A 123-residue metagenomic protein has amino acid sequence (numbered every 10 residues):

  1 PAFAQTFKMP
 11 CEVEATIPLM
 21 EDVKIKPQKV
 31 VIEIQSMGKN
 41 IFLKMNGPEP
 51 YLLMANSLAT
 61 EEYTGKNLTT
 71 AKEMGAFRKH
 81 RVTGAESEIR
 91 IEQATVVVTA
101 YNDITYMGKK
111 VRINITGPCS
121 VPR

Functional and structural regions predicted by a protein language model:
P1-A4: Sec/Tat signal peptide C-region and signal peptidase I cleavage site
K8-K44, G75, H80-Q93: Short, solvent-exposed loop/hinge segments that bridge or flank secondary-structure elements
M9, Y63, I115-G117: Structural detector for hydrophobic anchor residues on beta-strands
E14-L19, K44-N56, D103-M107: Short, solvent-exposed aromatic-acidic interface loops
E21, P27-V31, L52-L58, N114-P118: Short amphipathic beta-strand/extended segments with alternating polar/hydrophobic composition
N46-E86: Contiguous, well-ordered beta-strand patches that form the walls/edges of small beta-barrel/beta-sandwich domains
Q93-N102: Internal, hydrophobic beta-strand segments that form the core of beta-sheet-rich folds
N102-R123: Edge beta-strand at a domain terminus
